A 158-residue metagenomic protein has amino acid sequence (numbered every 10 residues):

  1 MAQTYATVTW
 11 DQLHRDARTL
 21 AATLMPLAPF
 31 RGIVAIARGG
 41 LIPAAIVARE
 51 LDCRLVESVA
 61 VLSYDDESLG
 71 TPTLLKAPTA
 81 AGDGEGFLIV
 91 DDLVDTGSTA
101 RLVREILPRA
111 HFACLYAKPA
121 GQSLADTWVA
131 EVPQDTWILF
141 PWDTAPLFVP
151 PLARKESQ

Functional and structural regions predicted by a protein language model:
M1-Q158: PRPP-associated nucleotide enzymes
